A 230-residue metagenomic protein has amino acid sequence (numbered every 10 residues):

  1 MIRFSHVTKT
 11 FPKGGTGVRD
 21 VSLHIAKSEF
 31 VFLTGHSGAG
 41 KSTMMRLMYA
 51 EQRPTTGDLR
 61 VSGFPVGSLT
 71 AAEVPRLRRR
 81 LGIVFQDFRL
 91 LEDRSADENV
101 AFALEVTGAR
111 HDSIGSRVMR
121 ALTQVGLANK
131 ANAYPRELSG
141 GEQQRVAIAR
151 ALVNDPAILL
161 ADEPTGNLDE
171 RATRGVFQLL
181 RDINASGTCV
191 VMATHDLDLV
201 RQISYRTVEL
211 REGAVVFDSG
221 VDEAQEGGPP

Functional and structural regions predicted by a protein language model:
P12, V66-G82, H111, I183-A185: ABC ATPase NBD coupling module
Y49: Helix-to-loop junction immediately C-terminal to a conserved catalytic motif
G57-P65: Conserved ABC transporter NBD signature motif
R94-F102: Short coil-to-helix segment of the ABC ATPase nucleotide-binding domain corresponding to the Q-loop/switch region
Y134-L138, E142-Q144: Conserved ABC ATPase signature
D155: Conserved catalytic motifs of ABC-family nucleotide-binding domains
L159-D162: Catalytic Walker B motif of ABC-type/P-loop ATPase nucleotide-binding domains
